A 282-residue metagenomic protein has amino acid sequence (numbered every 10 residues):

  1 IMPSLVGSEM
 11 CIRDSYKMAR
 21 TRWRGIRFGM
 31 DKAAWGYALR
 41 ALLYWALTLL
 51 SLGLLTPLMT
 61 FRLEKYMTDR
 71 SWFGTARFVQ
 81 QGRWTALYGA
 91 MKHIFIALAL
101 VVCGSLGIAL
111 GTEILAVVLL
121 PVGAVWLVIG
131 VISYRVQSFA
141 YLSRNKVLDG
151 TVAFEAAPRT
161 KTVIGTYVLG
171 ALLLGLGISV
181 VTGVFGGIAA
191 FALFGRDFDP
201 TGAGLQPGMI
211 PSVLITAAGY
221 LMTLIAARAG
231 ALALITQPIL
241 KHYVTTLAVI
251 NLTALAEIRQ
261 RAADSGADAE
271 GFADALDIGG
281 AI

Functional and structural regions predicted by a protein language model:
I1-G7, I12: Single conserved hydrophobic/aromatic residue that forms the stacking wall/gate of nucleotide- or nucleobase-binding
S8, A41-R62, V125-I132, L172-G175 (+1 more regions): Hydrophobic, aromatic-rich membrane-embedded alpha-helical segments
S8-E9, L39-W45, L55-M59, K92 (+4 more regions): Soluble extracytoplasmic regions of secretory-pathway and membrane proteins
K17-W35, K65-T85, A140-I164, K241-A267: Juxtamembrane inter-helical linkers in multi-pass membrane proteins
A33-L50, Q80-A99, A156-S179: Loop-to-transmembrane boundary segments
E64-A124: Loop-centered beta-sheet repeat module
W84-I96, I108, L127-G150, T160-G165 (+1 more regions): Extended non-catalytic domains of envelope/secretory-pathway proteins
A116-T151, L174-I282: Juxtamembrane transition segments at transmembrane-helix termini in multipass membrane proteins
